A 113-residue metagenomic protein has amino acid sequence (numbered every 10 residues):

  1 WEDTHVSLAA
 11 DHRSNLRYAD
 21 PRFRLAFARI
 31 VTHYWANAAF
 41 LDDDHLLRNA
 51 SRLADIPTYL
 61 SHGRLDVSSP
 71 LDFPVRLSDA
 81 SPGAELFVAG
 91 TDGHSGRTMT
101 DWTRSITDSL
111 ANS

Functional and structural regions predicted by a protein language model:
W1-N49, I56: Alpha/beta-hydrolase
D42, V67-F73: Conserved alpha/beta-hydrolase "acid-adjacent" motif
S51-D55, D79-S81: Short, conserved loop/helix-junction motifs that constitute active-site signature segments in enzyme catalytic cores
L53-A54, L60-H62: Short beta-strand/loop motif that positions the catalytic acidic residue of the alpha/beta-hydrolase fold
Y59, E85-F87: A structural signal for isolated positions on well-ordered beta-strands in alpha/beta enzyme cores
S68, F87-R104: Catalytic histidine-centered segment of alpha/beta-hydrolase-like enzymes
L71-A84: Active-site-adjacent alpha-helix of alpha/beta-hydrolase-fold enzymes
S105-S113: C-terminal alpha-helix
